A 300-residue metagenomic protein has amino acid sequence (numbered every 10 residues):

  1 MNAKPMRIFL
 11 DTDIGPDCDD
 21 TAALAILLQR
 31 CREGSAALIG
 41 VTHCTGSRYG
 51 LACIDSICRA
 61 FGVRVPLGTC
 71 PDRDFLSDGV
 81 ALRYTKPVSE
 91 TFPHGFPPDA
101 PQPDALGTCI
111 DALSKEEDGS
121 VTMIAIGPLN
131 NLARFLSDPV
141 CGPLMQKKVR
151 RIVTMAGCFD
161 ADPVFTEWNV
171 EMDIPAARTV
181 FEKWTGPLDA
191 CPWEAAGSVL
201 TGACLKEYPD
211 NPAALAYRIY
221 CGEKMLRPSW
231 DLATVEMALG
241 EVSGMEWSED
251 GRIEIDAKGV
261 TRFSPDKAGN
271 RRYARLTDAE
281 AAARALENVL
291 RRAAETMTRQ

Functional and structural regions predicted by a protein language model:
M1-Q300: N-terminal acidic, glycine/proline-rich low-complexity segments
